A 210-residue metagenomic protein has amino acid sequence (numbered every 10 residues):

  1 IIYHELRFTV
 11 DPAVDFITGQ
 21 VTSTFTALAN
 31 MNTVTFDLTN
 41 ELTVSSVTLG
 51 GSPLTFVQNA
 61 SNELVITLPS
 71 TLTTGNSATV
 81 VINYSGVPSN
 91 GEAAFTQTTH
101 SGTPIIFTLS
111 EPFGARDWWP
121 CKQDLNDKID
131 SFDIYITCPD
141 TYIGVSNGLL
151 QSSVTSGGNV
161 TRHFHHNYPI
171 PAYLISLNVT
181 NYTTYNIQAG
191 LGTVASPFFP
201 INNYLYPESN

Functional and structural regions predicted by a protein language model:
I1-T18, T26, H100-F107, N126: N-terminal, polar/Ser/Thr-rich
H4-L6, G19-S23, V34, L64 (+4 more regions): Hydrophobic residues positioned within well-ordered beta-strands of beta-sheet architectures
R7-F8, S23, P53-T55, T67-L72 (+2 more regions): Beta-strand-rich interaction surfaces with strong enrichment in secreted/lumenal proteins
V14-N40: Ligand-binding face of N-terminal immunoglobulin V-set domains in extracellular IgSF glycoproteins
G19, E111, K122-N210: Hydrophobic helix-coil surface modules that form long, contiguous segments used for peptide/substrate interaction
A29-M31, L38-T43, P88, I129 (+1 more regions): Short proline/glycine-enriched turn/loop motifs at strand-loop junctions of beta-rich domains
T39-H100: A surface-exposed beta-strand-loop module
T74, N83-D133, T180, Y185-Q188: Glycine/proline-rich low-complexity spacer/linker segments in large multi-domain proteins
